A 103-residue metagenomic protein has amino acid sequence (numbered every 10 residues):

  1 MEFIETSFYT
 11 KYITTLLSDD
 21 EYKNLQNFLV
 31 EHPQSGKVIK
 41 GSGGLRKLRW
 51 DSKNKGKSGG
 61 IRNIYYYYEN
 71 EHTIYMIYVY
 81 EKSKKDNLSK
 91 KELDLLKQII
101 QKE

Functional and structural regions predicted by a protein language model:
M1-D20: Arg/Lys-rich, positively charged N-terminal/basic patches that mediate binding to nucleic acids
E2, R46, D86: Residues that recognize and position ribonucleotide moieties
E5, E21, L25, K57-G60 (+2 more regions): Amphipathic alpha-helical interface surfaces
Y12, F28, I99: Residues that form generic nucleotide/phosphate-binding pockets
Y12, Q34, K40-G43, S83: Residue-level signal for pocket-adjacent positions within structured domains
L17-K37: Compact soluble domain cores
V38-V79: Basic/aromatic recognition patch in beta-strand/loop cores that engages polyanionic ligands
Y67-E103: Enriched for short, Lys/Arg-rich terminal
